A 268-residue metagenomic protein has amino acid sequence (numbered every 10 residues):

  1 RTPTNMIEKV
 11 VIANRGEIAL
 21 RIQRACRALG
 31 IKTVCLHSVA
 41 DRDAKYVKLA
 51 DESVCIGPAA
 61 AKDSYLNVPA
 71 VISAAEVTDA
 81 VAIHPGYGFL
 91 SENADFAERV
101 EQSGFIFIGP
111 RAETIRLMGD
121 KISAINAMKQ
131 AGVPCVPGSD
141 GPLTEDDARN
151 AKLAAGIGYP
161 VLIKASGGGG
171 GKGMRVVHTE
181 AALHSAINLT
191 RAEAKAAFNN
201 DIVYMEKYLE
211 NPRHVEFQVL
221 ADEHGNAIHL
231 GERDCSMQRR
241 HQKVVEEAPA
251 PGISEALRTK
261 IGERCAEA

Functional and structural regions predicted by a protein language model:
P3-A268: N-terminal beta-alpha lobe that positions the nucleotide/phosphoryl donor in ATP/NTP-coupled carboxylate activation
